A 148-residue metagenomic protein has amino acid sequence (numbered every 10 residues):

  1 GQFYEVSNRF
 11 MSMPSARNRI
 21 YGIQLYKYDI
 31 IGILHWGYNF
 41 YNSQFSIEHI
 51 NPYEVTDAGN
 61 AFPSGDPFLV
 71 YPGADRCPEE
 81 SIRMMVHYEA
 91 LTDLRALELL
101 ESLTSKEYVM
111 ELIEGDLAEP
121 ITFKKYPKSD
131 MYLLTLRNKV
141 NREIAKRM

Functional and structural regions predicted by a protein language model:
G1-I47: Catalytic-core regions of glycoside hydrolase
I30, S46-M148: Catalytic domains of carbohydrate-active enzymes that cleave complex glycans
